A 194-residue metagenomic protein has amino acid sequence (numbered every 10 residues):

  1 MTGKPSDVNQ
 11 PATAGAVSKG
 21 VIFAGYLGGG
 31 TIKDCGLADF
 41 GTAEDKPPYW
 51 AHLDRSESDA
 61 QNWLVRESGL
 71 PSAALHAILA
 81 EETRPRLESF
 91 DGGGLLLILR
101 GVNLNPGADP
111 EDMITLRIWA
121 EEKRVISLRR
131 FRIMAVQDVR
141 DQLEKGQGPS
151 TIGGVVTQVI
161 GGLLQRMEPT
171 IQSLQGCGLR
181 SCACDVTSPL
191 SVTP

Functional and structural regions predicted by a protein language model:
M1-P194: Peripheral, non-transmembrane regulatory/ligand-interaction domains of membrane transport proteins
